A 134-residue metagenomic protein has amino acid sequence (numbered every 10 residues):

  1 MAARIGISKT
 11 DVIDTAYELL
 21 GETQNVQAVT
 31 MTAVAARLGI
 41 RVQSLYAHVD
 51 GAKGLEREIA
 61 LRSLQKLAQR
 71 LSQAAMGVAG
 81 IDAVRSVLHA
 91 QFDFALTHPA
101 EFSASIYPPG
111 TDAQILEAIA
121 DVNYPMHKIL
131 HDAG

Functional and structural regions predicted by a protein language model:
M1, I59-V84: Amphipathic alpha-helical linker/stalk segments
M1-I7: N-terminal intrinsically disordered/low-complexity leader segments
K9-D11, E22-G54, E58: Helix-turn-helix
V12-L20, S63, L67, Q91: Short hydrophobic clusters on alpha-helical segments that form packing/core surfaces in small helical domains
I13, R85, H89, N123-H127 (+1 more regions): An amphipathic alpha-helix signature
S72-A100, A120-D121: Hydrophobic alpha-helical connector segments
F94-A113: Amphipathic alpha-helical segments used for helix-helix packing
T111-G134: Amphipathic alpha-helical packing segments from all-alpha helical-bundle domains
